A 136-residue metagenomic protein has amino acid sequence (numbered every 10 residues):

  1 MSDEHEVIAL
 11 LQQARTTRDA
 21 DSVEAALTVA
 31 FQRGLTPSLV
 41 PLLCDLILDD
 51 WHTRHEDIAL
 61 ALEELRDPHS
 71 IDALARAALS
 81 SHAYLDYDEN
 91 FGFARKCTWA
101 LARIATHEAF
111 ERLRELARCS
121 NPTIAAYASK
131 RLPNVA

Functional and structural regions predicted by a protein language model:
M1, Q12-L35, D45-D49, H55-P68 (+3 more regions): Structural detector for internal amphipathic alpha-helices that build alpha-solenoid repeat scaffolds
E6-L11, L39-C44, A73-A78, E111-E115: Buried hydrophobic core positions in alpha-solenoid tandem helical repeats
S70-S81, P122-T123: Amphipathic alpha-helical segments within extended alpha-helical solenoids and repeat-rich scaffolds in large
